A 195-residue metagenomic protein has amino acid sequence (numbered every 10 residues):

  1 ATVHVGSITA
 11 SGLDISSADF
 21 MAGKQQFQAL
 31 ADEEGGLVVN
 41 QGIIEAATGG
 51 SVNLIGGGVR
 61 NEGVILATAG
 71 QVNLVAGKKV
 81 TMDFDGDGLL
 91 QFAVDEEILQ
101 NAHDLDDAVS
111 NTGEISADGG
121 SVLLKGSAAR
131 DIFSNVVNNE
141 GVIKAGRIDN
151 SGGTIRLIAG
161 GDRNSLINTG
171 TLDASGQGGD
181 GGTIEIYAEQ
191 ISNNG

Functional and structural regions predicted by a protein language model:
A1-G195: Extracellular and secretory-pathway beta-repeat/beta-biased strand scaffolds
